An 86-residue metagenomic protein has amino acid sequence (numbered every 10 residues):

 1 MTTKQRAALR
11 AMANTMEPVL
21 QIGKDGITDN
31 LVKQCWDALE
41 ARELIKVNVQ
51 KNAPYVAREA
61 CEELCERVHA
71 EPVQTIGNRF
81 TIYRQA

Functional and structural regions predicted by a protein language model:
M1-A86: Positively charged, polar, low-complexity stretches
